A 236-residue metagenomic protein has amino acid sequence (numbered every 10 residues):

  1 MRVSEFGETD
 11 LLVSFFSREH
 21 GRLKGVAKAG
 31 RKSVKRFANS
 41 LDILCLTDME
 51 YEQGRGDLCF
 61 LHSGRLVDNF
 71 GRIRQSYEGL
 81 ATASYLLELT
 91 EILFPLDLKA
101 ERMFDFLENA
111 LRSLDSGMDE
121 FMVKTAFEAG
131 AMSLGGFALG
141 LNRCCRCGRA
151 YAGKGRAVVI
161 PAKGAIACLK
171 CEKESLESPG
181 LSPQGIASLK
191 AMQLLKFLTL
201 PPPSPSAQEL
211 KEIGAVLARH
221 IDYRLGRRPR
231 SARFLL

Functional and structural regions predicted by a protein language model:
M1-L12, F16-L236: Non-catalytic alpha-helical scaffolds and adjoining flexible linkers that form interface surfaces for assembly
